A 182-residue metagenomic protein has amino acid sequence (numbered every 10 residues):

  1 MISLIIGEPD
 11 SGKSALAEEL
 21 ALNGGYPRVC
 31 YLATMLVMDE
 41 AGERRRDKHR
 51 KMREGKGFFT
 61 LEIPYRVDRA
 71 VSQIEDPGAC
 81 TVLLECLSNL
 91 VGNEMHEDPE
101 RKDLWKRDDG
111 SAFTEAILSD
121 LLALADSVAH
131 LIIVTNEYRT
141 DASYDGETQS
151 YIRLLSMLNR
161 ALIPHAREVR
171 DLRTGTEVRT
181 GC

Functional and structural regions predicted by a protein language model:
I2-E75: Conserved P-loop
S3-I5, V29, G78-N89, L131-I133: Generic beta-sheet signal
D10, L36, S88, Y138-R139 (+1 more regions): Short, glycine/serine-rich, charged loops/turns that create anion-binding and catalytic segments at active sites
A17, H49, L83, N136 (+1 more regions): Residue-level signal for inorganic ion chemistry
P27, K56-F58, C80, A129 (+1 more regions): A structural micro-motif
K56-S111: Helix-adjacent hinge/juxtasegments
N93-C182: Replace "adjacent to P-loop NTPase cores in ATP/GTP-dependent enzymes" with "adjacent to NTP-binding cores
